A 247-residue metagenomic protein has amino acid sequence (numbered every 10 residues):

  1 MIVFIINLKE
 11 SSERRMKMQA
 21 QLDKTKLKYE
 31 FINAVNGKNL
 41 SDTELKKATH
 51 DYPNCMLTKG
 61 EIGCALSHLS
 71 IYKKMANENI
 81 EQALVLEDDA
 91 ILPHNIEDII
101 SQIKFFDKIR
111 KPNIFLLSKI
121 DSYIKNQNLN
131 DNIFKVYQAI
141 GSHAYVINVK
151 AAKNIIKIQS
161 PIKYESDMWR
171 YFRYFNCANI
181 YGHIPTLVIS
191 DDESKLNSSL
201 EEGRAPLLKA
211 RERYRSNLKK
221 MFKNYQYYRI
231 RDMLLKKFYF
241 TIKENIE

Functional and structural regions predicted by a protein language model:
M1-L86, A90-E247: An acidic/histidine-cluster motif and surrounding catalytic segment that typifies divalent-metal-assisted enzyme active
